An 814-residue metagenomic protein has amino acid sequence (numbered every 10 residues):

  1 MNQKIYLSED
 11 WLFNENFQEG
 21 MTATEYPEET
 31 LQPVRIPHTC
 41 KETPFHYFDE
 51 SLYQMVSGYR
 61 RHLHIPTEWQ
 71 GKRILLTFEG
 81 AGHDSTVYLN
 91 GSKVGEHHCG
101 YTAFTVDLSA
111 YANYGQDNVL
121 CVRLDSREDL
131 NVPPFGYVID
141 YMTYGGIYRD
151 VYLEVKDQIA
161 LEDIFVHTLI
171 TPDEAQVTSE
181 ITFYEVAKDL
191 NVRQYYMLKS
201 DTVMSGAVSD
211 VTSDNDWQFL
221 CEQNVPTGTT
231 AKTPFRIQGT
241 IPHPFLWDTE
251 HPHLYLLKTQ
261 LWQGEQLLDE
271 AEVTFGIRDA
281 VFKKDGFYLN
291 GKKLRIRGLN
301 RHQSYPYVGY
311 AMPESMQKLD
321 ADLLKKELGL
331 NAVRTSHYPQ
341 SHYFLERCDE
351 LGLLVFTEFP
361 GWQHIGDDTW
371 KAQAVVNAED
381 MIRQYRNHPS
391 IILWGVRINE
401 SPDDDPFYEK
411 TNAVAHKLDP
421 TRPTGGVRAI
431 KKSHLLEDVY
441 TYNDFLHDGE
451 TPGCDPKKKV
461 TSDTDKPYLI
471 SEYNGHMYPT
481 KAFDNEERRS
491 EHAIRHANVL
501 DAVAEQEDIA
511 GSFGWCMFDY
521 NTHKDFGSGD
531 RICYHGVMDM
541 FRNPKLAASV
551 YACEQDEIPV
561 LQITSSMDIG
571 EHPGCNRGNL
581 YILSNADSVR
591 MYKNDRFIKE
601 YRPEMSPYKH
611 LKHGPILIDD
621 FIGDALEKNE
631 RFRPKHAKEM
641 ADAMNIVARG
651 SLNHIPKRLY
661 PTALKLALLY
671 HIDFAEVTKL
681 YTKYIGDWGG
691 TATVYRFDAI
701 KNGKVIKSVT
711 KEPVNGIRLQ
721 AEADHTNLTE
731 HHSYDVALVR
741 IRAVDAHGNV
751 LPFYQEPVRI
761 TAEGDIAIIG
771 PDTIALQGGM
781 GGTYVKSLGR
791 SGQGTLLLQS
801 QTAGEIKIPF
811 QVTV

Functional and structural regions predicted by a protein language model:
M1-P44, C121-R123, D201, A493-L500 (+3 more regions): Accessory carbohydrate-binding/adhesion or oligomerization-edge regions at the termini of glycan-active proteins
I5-F17, T39, E50, Q54-D163 (+6 more regions): Accessory beta-strand-rich segments of carbohydrate-active enzymes
H38-T77, G82-L89, G95-H98, D129 (+7 more regions): Active-site-adjacent substrate/metal-binding segments within catalytic domains of carbohydrate-active enzymes
N113-D117, E180-V281: Extended acidic/polar, glycine-enriched regions that form or flank non-catalytic beta-rich accessory modules
T178, D322-K326, A332-L580, D595 (+1 more regions): Substrate-binding/catalytic cleft of secreted carbohydrate-active enzymes, primarily glycoside hydrolases
E180-I181, K258-Q260, L580-S584, D735-P752 (+2 more regions): Beta-strand-rich structural segments
L190-Q194, E250-L254, N585, M591-E604 (+5 more regions): Short flexible loop/turn segments that cap and initiate beta-strands
R577, N715-A746: Beta-strand-rich domain onsets/edges
